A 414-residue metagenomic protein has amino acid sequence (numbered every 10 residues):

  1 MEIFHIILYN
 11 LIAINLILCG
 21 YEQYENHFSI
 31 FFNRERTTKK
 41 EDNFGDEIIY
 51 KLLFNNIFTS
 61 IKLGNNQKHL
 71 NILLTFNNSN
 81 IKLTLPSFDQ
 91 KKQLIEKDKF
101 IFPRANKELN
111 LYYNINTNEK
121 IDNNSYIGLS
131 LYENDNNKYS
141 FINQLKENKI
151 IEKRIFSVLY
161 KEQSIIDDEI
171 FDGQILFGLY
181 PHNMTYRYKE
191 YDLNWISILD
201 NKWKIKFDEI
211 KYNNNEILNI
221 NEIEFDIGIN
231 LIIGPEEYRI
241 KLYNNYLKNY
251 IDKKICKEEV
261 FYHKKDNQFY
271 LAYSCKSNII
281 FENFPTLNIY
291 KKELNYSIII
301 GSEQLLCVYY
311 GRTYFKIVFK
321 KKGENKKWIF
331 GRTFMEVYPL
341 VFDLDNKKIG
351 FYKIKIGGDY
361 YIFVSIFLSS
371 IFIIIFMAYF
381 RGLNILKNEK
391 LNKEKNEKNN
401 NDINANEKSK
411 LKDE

Functional and structural regions predicted by a protein language model:
M1-Y9: Classical eukaryotic N-terminal signal peptides for Sec-dependent ER targeting/secretion, especially the positively
N10-F31: N-terminal signal peptide
G20, I48, L53-T59, G64-N65 (+4 more regions): C-terminal catalytic lobe of pepsin-like aspartyl proteases
K68-I72: Mature, structured domains of secreted/extracytosolic soluble proteins
T75, G128, G331: Short, conserved phosphate/pyrophosphate- and ester-handling motifs at nucleotide-, phospho-/glycolipid
N134-D135, I233: Disulfide-stabilized extracellular ectodomains of secreted/luminal proteins, especially beta-rich
K387-E414: Non-transmembrane, juxtamembrane loop and terminal tail segments of multi-pass eukaryotic membrane proteins
